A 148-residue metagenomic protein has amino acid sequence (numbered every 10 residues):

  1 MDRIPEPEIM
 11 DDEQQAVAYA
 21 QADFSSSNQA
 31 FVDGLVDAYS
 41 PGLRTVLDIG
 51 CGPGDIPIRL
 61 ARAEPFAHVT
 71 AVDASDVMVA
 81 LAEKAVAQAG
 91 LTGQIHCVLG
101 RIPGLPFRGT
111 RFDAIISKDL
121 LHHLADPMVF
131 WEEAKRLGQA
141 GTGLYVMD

Functional and structural regions predicted by a protein language model:
M1-V17: N-terminal, positively charged/glycine-rich alpha-helical extensions of SAM-dependent methyltransferases
S25-R44: Conserved alpha-helix/loop element of class I SAM-dependent methyltransferases that forms part of the SAM/SAH-binding
L47, D55-G104: Class I SAM-dependent methyltransferase SAM/SAH-binding core
G52: Conserved glycine-rich SAM-binding loop
I116: A conserved beta-strand element that flanks and buttresses the S-adenosyl-L-methionine
D119-L120: Short catalytic micro-motifs in class I SAM-dependent methyltransferases
M128-A140: A short glycine-rich, Lys/Arg-flanked "PGG" loop and its adjoining helix->strand segment in the class I
G141-D148: Conserved beta-strand signature within the Rossmann-like core of class I S-adenosyl-L-methionine
